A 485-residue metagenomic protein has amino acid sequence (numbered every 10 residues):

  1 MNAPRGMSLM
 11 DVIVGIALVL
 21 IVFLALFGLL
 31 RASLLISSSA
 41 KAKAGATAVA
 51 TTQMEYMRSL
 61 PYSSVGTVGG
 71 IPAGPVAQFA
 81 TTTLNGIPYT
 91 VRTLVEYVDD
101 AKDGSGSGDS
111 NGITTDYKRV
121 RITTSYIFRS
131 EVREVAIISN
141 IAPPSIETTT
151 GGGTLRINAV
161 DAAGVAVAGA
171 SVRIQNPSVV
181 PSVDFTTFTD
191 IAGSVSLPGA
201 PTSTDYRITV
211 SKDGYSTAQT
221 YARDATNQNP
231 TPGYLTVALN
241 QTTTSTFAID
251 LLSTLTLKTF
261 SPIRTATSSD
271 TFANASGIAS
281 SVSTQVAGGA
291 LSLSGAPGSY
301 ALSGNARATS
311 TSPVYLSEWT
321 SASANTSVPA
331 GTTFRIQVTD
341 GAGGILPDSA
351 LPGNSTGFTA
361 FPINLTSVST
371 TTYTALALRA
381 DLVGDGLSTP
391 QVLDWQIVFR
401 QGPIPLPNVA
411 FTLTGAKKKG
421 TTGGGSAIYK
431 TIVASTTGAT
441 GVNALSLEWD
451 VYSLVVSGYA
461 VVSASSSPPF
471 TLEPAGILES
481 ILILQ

Functional and structural regions predicted by a protein language model:
M7-T51: Aliphatic-rich helix starts adjacent to a transmembrane/signal segment
A40-A168: Low-complexity, Gly/Pro-rich coil/beta segments used as flexible assembly/activation regions
G153-D161, F247, L251-P262, F411-G415 (+1 more regions): A short, amphipathic beta-strand motif
A162-S182, P262-T265, P403-K430: Short, ordered, surface-exposed loop/turn motifs in non-cytosolic proteins
N176-G199, K418-N443: Short, acidic Ser/Thr/Gly-rich low-complexity loop/linker segments typical of extracellular and cell-surface proteins
I191-G214, R223, A439-L454: Short Pro-Gly-centered beta-turn/loop motif in secreted/extracellular proteins
S211-T246, V433-T436, V455-Q485: Structured interaction patches on ligand/partner-binding surfaces of diverse proteins
L252-K258, P262-I404: Beta-strand-rich ligand- or partner-binding modules with a strong bias toward extracellular/periplasmic carbohydrate
